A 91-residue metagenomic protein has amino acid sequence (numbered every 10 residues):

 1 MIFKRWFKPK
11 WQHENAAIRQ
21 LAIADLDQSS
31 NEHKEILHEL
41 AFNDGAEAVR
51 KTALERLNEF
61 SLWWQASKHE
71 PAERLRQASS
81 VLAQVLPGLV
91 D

Functional and structural regions predicted by a protein language model:
M1-D91: Alpha-helical scaffold segments
